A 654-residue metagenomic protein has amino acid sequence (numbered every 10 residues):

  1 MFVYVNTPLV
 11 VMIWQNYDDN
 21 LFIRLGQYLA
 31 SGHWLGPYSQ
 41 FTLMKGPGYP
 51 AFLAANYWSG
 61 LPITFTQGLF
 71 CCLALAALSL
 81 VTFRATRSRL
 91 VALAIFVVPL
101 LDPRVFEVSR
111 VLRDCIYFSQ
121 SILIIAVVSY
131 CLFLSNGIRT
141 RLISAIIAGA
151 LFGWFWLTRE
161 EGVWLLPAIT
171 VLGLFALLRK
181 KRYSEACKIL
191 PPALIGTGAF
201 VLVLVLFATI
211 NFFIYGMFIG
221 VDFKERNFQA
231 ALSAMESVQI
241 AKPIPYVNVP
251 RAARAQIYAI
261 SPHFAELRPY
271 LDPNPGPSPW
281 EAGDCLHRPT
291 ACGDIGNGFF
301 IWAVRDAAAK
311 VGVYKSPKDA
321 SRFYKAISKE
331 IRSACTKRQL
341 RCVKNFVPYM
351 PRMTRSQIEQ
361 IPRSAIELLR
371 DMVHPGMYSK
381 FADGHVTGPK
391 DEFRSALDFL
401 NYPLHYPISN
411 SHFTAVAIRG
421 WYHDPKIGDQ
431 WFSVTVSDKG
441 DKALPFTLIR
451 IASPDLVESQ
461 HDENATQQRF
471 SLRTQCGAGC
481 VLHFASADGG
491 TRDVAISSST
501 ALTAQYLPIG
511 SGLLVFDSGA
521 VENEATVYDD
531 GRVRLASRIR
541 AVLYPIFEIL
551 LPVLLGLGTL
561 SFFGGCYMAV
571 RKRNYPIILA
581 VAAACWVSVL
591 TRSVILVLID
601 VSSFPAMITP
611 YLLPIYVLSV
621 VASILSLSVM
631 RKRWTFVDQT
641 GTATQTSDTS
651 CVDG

Functional and structural regions predicted by a protein language model:
N6, P47-A54, G60-T64, F96-S119 (+1 more regions): Aromatic- and kink-enriched transmembrane "portal" helix at the membrane-lumen/periplasm boundary that abuts
P8-L25, W34-F52: Extracytoplasmic catalytic/substrate-binding loops of multi-pass membrane glycan-assembly enzymes
L9-I23, G196, F200-M377: Juxtamembrane membrane-water interface segments immediately following transmembrane helices in multi-pass
S59-T66, K329, A334-A415, G519-C585: Membrane-interface anchor segments at the N-terminal boundary of transmembrane helices in multi-pass membrane enzymes
P62-R87, L123-V127: Transmembrane-helix motifs of polytopic, lipid-linked glycan transferases
A76-P103, S119, I138-I143: Transmembrane-helix signature of polytopic, membrane-embedded enzymes that assemble or transfer cell-envelope glycans
S144-R159, F200-L202, F207: Membrane-interface alpha helices of multi-pass inner-membrane proteins
H412-A525: Basic, ligand-binding patches in group-transfer machinery, especially extracytoplasmic/periplasmic segments
